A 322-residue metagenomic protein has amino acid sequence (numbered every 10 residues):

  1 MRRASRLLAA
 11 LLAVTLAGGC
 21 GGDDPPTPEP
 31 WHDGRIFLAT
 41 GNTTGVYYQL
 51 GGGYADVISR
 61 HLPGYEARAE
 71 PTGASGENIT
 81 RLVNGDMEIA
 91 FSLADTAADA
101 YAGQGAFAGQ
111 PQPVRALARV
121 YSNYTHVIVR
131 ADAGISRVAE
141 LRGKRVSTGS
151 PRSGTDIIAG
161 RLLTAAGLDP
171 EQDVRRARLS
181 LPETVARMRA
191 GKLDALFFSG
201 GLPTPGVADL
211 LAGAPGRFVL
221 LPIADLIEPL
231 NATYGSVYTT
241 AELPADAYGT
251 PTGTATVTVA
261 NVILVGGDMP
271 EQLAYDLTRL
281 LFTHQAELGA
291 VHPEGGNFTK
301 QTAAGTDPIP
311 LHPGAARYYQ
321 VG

Functional and structural regions predicted by a protein language model:
L8-G18: Bacterial N-terminal signal peptides
C20-D24: Bacterial signal peptide processing site
D33-H61, Y65, S122-A190, Q301 (+2 more regions): Bilobed "Venus flytrap"/periplasmic-binding protein-like clamshell domains and structurally analogous long
A55-D56, R68-G109, P182-R187, P203-L211: Pocket-flanking alpha-helical
F91-F107, G160, A165-G167, R189 (+2 more regions): A ligand-binding cleft/hinge motif common to bilobed small-molecule-binding domains
A108-V120, A245-A255: A structural signal for short loop-to-beta-strand junctions that line the ligand-binding cleft of periplasmic/secreted
Y124-I135, L230-T233, P251, T256-Q272: A bilobed periplasmic-binding-protein/Venus flytrap-type ligand-binding module shared by bacterial periplasmic
E183, A190, A195, G200-G213 (+5 more regions): An extracytoplasmic/periplasmic, membrane-proximal ligand-sensing/linker region
